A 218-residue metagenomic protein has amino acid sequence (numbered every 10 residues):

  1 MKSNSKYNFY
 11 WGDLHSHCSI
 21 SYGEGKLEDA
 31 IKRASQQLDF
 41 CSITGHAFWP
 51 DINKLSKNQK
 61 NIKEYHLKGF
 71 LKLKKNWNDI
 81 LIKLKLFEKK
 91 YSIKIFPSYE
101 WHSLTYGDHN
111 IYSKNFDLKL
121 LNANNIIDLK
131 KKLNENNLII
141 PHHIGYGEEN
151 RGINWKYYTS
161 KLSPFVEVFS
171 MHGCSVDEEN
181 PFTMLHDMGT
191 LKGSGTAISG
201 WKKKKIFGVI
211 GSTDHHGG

Functional and structural regions predicted by a protein language model:
M1-G218: Extended, charged catalytic domains and RNA/DNA-binding interfaces, predominantly in divalent-metal-using enzymes
